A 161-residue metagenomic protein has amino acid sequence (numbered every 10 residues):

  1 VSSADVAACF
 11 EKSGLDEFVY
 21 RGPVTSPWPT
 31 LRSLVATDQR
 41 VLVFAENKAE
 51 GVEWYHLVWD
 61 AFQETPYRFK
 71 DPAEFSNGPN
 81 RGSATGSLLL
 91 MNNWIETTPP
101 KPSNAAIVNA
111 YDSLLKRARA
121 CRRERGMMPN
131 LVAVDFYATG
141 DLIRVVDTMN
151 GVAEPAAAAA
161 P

Functional and structural regions predicted by a protein language model:
V1-P161: Catalytic cores of phosphodiester-bond hydrolases, prominently lipid phosphodiesterases
